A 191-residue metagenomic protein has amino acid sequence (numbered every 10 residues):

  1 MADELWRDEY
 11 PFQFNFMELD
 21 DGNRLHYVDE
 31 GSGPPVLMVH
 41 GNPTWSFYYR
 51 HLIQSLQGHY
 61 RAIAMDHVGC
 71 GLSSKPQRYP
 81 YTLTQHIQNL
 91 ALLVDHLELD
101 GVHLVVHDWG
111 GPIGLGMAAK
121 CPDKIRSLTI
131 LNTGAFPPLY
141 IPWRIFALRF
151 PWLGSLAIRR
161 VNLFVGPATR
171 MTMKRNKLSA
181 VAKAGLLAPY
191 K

Functional and structural regions predicted by a protein language model:
M1-V36, Q57-Y60, L99-G101: Alpha/beta-hydrolase fold catalytic core
Y10, L19-G22, V28, A64-V106: Active-site loop/oxyanion-hole signature of alpha/beta-hydrolase fold enzymes
F12-F14, Y48-H51, S55, Q85-L92 (+3 more regions): Alpha-helical elements of Rossmann-like donor-binding domains used by nucleotide-donor carbohydrate transfer enzymes
V28-L72, L93: Conserved HGGG/HGGXW glycine-rich cap/lid loop of the alpha/beta-hydrolase fold
Y48-R50, S73-Y79, L139-P142: Conserved catalytic-core motifs of eukaryotic protein kinase domains, centered on the activation segment
S55, H59, D100-Y140: Conserved hydrolase catalytic core segment
L139-V161: A catalytic-pocket lid/entrance helix-loop region that shapes and gates access to the active site across common
R159-K191: Conserved alpha/beta-hydrolase catalytic His-Asp/Glu region
